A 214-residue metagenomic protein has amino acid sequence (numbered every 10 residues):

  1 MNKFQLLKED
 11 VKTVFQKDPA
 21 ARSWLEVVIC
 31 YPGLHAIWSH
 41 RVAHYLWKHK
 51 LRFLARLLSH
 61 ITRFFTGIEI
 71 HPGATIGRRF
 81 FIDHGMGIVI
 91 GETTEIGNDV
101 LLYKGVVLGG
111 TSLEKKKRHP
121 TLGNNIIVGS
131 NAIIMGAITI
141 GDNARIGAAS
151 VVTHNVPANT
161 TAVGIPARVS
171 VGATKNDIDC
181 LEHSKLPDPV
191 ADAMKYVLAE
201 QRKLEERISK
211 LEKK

Functional and structural regions predicted by a protein language model:
M1-T62, N176-K214: Terminal amphipathic alpha-helical/low-complexity segments used for targeting or macromolecular assembly
R63-S170: Structural signal for interior beta-strand "rungs" in well-ordered beta-sheet cores of soluble enzyme domains
G172-T174: Short beta-loop-alpha junction of Rossmann-like oxidoreductase domains
